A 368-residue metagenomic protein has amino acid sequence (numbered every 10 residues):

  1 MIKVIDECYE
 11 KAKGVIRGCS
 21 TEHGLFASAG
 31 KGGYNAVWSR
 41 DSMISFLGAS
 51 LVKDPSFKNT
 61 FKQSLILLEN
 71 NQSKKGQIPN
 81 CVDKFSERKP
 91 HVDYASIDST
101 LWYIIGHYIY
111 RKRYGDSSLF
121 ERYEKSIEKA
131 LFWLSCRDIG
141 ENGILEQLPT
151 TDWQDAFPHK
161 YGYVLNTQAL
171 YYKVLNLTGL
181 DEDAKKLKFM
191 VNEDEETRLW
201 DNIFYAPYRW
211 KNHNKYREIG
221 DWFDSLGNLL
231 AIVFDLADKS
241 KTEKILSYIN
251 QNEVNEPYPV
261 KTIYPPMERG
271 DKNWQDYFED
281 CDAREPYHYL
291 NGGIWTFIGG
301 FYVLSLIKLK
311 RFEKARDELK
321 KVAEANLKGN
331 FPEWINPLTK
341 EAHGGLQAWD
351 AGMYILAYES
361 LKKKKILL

Functional and structural regions predicted by a protein language model:
M1, I44-S45, K244-I249, G299 (+1 more regions): Long, acidic, intrinsically disordered low-complexity segments
M1-G14, G18-E22, G33-Y34, R40-D41 (+5 more regions): Terminal accessory carbohydrate-recognition/targeting modules of carbohydrate-active enzymes
K3-C19, G33, K75-N80, E141-T151 (+3 more regions): Catalytic cores of carbohydrate-active enzymes
V15, G48, L67, I109 (+6 more regions): A generic secondary-structure signal
L25-M43, K58, F85-L101, Q154-A169 (+4 more regions): Solvent-exposed loop and edge beta-strand segments that line ligand/cofactor-binding and catalytic clefts
N35-E141, Q168, T242, W295-V303 (+3 more regions): Aromatic-rich carbohydrate-recognition surfaces in CAZymes
F46, Y108, Y172, N176 (+2 more regions): Amphipathic alpha-helical segments within well-ordered protein domains
E195, D238-K239, E253-P257, F278 (+5 more regions): Alpha-helix capping/termination and helix-coil
